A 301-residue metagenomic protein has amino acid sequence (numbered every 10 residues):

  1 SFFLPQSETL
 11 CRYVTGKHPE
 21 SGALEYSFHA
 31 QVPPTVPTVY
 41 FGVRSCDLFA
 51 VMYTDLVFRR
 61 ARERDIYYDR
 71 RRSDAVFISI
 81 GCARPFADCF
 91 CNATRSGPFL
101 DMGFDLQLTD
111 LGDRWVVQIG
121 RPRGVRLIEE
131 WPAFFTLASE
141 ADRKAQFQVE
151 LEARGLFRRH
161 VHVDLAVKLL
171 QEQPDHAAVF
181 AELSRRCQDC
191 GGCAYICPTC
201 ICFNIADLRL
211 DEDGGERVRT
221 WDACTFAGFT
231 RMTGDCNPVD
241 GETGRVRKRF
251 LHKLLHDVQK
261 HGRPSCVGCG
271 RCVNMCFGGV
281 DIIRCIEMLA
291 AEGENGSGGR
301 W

Functional and structural regions predicted by a protein language model:
S1-Q173, F180, R300: Iron-sulfur-associated redox domains of electron-transfer enzymes in respiratory and anaerobic energy metabolism
V163-R185, F203-W301: Ferredoxin-type iron-sulfur electron-transfer modules in oxidoreductases and energy-metabolism complexes
S184-A194: Extended amphipathic alpha-helical segments enriched in small hydrophobics
G192-D207: Internal helical hairpin/lid segments
